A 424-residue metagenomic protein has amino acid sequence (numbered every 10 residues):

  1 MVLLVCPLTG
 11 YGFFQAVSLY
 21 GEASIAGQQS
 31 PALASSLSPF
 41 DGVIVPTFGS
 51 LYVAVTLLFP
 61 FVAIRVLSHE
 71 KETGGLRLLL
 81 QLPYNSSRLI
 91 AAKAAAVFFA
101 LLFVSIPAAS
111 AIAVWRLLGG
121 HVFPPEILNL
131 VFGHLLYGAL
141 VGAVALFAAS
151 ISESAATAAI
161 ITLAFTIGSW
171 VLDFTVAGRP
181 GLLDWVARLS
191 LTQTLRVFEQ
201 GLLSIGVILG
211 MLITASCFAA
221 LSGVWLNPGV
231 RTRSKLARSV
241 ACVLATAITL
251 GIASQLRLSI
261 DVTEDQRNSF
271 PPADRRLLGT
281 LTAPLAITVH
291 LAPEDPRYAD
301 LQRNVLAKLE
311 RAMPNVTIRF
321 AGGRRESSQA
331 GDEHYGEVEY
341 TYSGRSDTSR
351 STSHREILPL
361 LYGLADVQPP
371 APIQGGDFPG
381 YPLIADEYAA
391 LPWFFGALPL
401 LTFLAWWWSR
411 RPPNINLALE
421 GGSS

Functional and structural regions predicted by a protein language model:
M1-C6, S154-L163, L236-V240: Alpha-helical transmembrane segments and their helix-start/interface "positive-inside/aromatic belt" motifs in integral
M1-S24, S50-L58, F165-G168: Hydrophobic alpha-helical transmembrane segments of multi-pass membrane transport/permease proteins
L4-V5, V43-H69, V104: Long, hydrophobic alpha-helical segments
G10-F14, S35-V45, G49-Y52, A91-A155: Secretory targeting signals
Q15-G42, I161-V230: Terminal transmembrane helical anchor/hairpin motif
P60-L80, A94: Transmembrane helix boundary and interhelical loop/hinge segments in multi-pass membrane proteins
G178, T192-I205, T214-G223, N227 (+1 more regions): Short, surface-exposed patches at the edges or C-terminal ends of soluble domains, predominantly
